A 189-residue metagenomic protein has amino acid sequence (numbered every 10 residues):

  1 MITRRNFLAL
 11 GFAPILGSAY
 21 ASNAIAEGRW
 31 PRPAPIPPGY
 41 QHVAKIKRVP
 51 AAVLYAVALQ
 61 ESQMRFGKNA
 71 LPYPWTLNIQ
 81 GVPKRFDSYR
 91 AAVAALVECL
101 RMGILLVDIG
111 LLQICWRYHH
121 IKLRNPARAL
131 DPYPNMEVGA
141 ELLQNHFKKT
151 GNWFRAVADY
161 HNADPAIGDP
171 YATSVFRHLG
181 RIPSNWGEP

Functional and structural regions predicted by a protein language model:
M1-I15: N-terminal secretory signal peptides and thylakoid transit peptides that target proteins across membranes
I25-P189: Catalytic glycan-binding domains that act on GlcNAc-containing polysaccharides
